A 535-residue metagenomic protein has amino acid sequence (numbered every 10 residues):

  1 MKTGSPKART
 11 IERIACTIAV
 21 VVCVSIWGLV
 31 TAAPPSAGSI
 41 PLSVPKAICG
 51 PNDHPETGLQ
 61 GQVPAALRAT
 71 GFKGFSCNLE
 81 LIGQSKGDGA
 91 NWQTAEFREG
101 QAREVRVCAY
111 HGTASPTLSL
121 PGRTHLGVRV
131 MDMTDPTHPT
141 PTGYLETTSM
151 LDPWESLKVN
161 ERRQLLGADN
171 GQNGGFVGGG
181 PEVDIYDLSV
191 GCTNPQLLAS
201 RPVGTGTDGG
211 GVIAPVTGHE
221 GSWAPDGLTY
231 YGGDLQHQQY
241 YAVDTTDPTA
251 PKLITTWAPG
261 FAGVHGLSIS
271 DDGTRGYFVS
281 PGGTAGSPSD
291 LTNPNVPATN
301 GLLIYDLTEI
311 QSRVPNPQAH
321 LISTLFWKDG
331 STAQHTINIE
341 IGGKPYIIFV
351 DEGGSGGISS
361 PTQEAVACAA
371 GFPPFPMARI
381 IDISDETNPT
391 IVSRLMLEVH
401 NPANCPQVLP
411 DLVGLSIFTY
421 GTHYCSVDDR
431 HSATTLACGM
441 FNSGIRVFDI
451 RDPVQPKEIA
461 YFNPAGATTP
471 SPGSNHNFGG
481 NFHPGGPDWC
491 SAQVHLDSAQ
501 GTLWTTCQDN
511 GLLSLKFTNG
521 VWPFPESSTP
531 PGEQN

Functional and structural regions predicted by a protein language model:
M1-I11: N-terminal secretory signal peptides that target proteins for export/translocation
E12-C16: Short, hydrophobic alpha-helical membrane anchors of single-pass surface/secreted proteins
T17-G28: Bacterial N-terminal signal peptides
P35-N535: Feature marking well-ordered beta-strand scaffolds used for ligand recognition
